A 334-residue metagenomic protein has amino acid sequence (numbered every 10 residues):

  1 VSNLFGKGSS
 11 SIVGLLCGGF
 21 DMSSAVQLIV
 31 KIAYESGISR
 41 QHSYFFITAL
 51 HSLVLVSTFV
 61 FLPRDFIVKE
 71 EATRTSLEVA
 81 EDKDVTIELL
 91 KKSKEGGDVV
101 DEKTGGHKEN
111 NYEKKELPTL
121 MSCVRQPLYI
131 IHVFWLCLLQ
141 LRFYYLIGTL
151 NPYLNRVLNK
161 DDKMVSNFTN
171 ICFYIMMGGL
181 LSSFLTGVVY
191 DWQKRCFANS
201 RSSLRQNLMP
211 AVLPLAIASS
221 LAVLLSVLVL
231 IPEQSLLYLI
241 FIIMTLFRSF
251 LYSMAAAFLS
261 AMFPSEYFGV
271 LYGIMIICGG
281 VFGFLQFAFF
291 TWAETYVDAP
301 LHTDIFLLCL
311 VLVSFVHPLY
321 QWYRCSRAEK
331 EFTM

Functional and structural regions predicted by a protein language model:
V1-G14, L154, F250-F263: Intracellular juxtamembrane helix-capping segments at the cytosolic ends of symmetry-related transmembrane helices
G6-I38, H42-V54, T58, Y174-S183 (+1 more regions): Glycine-rich segments within core transmembrane alpha-helices of 12-TM secondary carriers
V30-I38, L154-N155, V189-Y190, K194 (+1 more regions): Interfacial helix-cap and linker-helix signal at transmembrane-aqueous boundaries of multi-pass secondary transporters
H42-V60, H302-Q321: Symmetry-related core transmembrane helices of the 12-TM Major Facilitator Superfamily/SLC fold
L62-I130, F134, Y145, T149 (+1 more regions): Long, low-complexity inter-transmembrane loops of multi-pass membrane transporters
M121-F184, Y252, A256, F287: Extracytoplasmic gate region of multi-pass secondary transporters
N167-S200, A218-L221, F282-Q286: Transmembrane alpha-helices of Major Facilitator/SLC transporters
A198-A255: C-terminal transmembrane helical hairpin of 12-TM major facilitator-type secondary transporters
